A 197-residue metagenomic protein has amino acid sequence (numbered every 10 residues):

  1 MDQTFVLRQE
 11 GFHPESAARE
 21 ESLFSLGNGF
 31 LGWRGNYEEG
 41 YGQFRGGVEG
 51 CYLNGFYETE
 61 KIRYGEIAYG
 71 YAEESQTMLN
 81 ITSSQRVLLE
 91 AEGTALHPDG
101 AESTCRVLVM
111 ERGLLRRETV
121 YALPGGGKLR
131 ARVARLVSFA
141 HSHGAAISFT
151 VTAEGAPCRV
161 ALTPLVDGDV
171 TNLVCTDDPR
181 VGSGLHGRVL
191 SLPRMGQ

Functional and structural regions predicted by a protein language model:
D2-Q197: Beta-sandwich/jelly-roll carbohydrate-recognition scaffolds of carbohydrate-active enzymes
